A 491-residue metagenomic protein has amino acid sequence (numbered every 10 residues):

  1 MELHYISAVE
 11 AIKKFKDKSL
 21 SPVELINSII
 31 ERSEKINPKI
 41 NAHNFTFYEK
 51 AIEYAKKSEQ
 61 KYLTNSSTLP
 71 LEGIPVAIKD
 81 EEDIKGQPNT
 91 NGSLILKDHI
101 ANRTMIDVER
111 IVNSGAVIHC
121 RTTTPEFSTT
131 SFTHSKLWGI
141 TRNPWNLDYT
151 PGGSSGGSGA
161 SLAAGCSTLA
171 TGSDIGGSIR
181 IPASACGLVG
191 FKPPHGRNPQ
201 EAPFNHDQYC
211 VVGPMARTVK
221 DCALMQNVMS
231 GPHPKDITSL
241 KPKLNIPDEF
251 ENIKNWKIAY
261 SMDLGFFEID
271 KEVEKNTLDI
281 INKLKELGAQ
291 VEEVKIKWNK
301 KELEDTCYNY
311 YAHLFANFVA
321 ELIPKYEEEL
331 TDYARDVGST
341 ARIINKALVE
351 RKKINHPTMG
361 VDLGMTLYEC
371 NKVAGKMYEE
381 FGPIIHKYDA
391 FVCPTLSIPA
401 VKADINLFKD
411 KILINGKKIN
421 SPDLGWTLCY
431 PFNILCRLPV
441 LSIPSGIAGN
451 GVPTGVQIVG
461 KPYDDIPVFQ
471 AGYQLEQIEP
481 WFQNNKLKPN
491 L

Functional and structural regions predicted by a protein language model:
M1-E53, K283-G288, V361, N484-L491: An N-terminal boundary/leader segment
A11-D17, L96-H99, C210-R217, I458-V459: Short, well-ordered beta-strand elements within core beta-sheets of diverse protein domains
S19-K97: N-terminal, positively charged, Ser/Thr/Ala/Gly-biased leader segments that form transit/presequence-like amphipathic
P22-N27, K56, I269-K297, V319-T331 (+1 more regions): Acyltransferase
K35, N113, A164-F267, E274-Q290 (+3 more regions): Structural helix-boundary/capping segments
L71-N91, N252-S261, H313-Y378, G382 (+3 more regions): Short helix-loop capping/hinge segments that flank enzyme active sites or metal/cofactor-binding pockets
L71-V212, S261-D263, T395-K417: Short glycine/serine-rich loop/turn segments
